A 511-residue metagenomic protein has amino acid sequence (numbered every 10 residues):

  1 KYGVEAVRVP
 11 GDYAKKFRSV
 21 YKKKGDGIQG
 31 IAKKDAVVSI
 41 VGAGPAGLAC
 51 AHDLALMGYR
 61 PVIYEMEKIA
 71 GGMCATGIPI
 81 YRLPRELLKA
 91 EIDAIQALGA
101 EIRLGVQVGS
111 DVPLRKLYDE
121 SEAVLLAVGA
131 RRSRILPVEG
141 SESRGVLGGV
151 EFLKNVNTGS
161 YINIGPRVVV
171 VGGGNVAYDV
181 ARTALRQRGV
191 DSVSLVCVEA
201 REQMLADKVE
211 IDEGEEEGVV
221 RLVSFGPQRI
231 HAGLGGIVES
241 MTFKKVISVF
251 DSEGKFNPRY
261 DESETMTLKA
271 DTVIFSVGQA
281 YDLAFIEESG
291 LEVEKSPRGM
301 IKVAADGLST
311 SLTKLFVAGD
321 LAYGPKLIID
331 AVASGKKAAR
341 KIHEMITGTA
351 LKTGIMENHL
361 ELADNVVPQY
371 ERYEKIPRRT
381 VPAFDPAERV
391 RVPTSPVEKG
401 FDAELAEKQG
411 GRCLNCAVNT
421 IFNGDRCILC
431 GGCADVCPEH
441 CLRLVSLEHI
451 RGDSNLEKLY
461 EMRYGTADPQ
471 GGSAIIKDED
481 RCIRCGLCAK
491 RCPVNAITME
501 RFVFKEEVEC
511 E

Functional and structural regions predicted by a protein language model:
K1-V7, A100, L414-I428, G432-R451 (+4 more regions): Iron-sulfur cluster-binding cysteine motifs and their immediate structural context in ferredoxin-like electron-transfer
Y2-V4, R8-A32, A90-S110, S133-Q187 (+3 more regions): Glycine-rich dinucleotide-binding loop and its adjacent helix/turn
A32-V41, K89-V138, R229-T242, I247-F250 (+2 more regions): Feature captures the FAD/FMN-dependent oxidoreductase FAD-binding
A36-V108, R134, E151, R182-I230 (+3 more regions): Beta1-alpha1 glycine-rich phosphate/pyrophosphate-binding loop at the start of Rossmann-like nucleotide-binding domains
G42-P45, G173-G174, D320, C485: Glycine-rich Rossmann-fold phosphate-binding loop(s) that bind the pyrophosphate of adenine dinucleotide cofactors
R144-G165, D251-P325, M462-R463: FAD-site-proximal beta/loop scaffold in flavoenzymes
D212-E217, G226-I237, V249, T347-R412 (+1 more regions): Mid-to-C-terminal Rossmann-like scaffold of FAD/NAD(P)H-dependent oxidoreductases
L321-G348: A conserved FAD-binding loop/helix module that cradles the flavin
